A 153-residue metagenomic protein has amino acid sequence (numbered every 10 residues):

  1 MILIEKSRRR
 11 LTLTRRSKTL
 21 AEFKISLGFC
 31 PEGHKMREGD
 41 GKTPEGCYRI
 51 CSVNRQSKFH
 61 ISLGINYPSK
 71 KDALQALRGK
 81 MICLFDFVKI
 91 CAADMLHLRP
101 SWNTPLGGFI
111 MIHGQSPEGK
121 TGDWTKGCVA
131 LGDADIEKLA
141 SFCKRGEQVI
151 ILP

Functional and structural regions predicted by a protein language model:
M1, S7, L27-S52, D133-E137: N-terminal post-signal-peptidase region of extra-cytosolic proteins
M1-G33, L152-P153: Intrinsically disordered, low-complexity, Pro/Ser/Thr/Asn/Gly/Ala-rich spacer/linker segments adjacent to signal
L3, S26-P31, G41, I90 (+2 more regions): A generic structural signal for ordered alpha-helices
T14, T19, P44, S57-F59 (+1 more regions): A short, polar/charged loop/turn motif at coil->beta-strand junctions and beta-hairpin connectors
R15-S17, K35, D40, D123: Short, functionally important structural connectors and interaction interfaces within domains
E22-K24, C47, Q148: Well-ordered beta-strand positions in beta-sheet-rich domains
S52-P153: Exported/periplasmic cell-wall-interacting domains
